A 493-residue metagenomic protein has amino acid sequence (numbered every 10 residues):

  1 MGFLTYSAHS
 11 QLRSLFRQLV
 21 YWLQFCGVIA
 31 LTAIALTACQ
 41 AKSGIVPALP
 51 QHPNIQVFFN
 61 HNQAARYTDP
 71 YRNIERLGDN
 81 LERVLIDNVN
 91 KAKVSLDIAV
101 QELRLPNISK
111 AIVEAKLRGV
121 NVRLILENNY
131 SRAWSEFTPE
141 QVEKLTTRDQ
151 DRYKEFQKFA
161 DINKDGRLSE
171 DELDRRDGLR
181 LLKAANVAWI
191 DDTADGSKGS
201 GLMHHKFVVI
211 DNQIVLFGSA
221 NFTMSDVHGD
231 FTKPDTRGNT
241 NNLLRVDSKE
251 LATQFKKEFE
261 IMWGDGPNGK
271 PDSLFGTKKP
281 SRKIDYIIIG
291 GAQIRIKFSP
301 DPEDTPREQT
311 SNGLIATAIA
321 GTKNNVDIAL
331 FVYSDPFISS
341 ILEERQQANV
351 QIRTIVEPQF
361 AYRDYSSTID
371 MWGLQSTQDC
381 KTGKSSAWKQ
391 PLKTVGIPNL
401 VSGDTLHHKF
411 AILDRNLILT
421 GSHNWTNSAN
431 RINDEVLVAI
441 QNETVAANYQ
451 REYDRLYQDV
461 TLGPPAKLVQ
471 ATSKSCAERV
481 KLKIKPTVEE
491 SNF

Functional and structural regions predicted by a protein language model:
M1-Q18: N-terminal secretory signal peptides that target proteins for export/translocation
V20-L31: Sec-dependent signal peptide hydrophobic core
T37-A38: C-terminal motif of bacterial Sec signal peptides marking the signal peptidase cleavage site
G44-A92, E102-A320, E357-N416, H423-V438 (+1 more regions): HKD-type phospholipase D/PLD-like phosphodiesterase module
L96-V100, I190-D191, N325-L330, T354: Short catalytic-loop micro-motif centered on adjacent basic/acidic residues
V100-N107, F331-F337: Acidic-and-aromatic substrate-binding clefts and catalytic sites of carbohydrate-active enzymes
S340-Q346, I352-V356, F360-S367: Long compositionally biased, domain-poor regions of proteins
N399, G403-H408, L413-F493: Long, C-terminal catalytic modules of enzymes
